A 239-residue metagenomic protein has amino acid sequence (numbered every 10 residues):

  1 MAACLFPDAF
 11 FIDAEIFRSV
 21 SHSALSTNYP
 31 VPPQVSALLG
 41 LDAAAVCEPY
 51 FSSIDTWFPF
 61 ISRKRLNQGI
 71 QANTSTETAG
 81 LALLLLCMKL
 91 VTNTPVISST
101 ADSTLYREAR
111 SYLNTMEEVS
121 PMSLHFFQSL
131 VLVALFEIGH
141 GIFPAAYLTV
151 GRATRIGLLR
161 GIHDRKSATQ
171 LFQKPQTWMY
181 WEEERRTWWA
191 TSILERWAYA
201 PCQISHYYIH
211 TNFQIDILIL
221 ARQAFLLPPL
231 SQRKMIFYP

Functional and structural regions predicted by a protein language model:
M1-I54, G157, T211, P239: Intrinsically disordered, low-complexity activation-like regions
A37, A45-P239: Acidic, Ser/Thr-rich, low-complexity intrinsically disordered regions in fungal proteins
